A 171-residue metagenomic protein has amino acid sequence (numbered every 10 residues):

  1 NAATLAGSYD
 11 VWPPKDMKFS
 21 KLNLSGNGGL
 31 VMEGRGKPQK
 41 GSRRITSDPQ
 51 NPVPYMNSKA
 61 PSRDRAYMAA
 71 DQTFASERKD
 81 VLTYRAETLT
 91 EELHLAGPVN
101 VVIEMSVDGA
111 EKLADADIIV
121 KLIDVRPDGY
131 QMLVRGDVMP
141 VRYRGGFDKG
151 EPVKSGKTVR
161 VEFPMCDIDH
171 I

Functional and structural regions predicted by a protein language model:
N1-I171: C-terminal, loop-rich substrate-recognition/catalytic regions characterized by aromatic stacking residues
